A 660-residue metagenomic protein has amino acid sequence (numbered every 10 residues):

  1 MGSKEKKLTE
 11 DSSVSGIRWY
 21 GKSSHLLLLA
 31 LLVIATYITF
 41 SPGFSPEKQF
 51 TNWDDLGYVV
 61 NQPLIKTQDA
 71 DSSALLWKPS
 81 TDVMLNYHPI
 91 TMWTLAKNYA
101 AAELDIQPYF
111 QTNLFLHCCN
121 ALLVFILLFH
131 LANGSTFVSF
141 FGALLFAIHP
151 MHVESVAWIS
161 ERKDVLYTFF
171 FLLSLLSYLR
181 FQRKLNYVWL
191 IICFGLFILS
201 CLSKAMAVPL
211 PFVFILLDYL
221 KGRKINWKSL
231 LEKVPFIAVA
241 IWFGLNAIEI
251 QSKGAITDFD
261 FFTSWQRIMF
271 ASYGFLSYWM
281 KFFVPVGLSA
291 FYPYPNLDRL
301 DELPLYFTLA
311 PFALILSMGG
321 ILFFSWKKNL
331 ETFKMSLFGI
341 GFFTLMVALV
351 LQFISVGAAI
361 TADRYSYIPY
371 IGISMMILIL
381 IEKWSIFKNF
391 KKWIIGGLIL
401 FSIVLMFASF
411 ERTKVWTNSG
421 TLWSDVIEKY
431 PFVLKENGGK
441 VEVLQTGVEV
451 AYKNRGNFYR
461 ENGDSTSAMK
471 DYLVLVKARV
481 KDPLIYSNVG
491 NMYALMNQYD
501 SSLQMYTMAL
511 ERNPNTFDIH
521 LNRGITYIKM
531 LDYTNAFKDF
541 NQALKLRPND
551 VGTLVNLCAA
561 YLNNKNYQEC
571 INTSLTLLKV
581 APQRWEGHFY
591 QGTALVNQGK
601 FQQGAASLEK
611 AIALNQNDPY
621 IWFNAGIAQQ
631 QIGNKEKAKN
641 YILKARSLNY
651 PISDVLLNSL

Functional and structural regions predicted by a protein language model:
G2-G463, S467-L473, K477, K481-L484 (+5 more regions): Polytopic membrane enzymes that build or remodel cell-surface glycoconjugates and lipids
F197, V450-E461, L484-L495, D518-K529 (+3 more regions): Conserved alpha-helical positions within TPR/SEL1-like repeat arrays
K429, A478, R512, L546 (+3 more regions): Structural marker of alpha-solenoid helical repeat scaffolds
V433-E436, P483-L484, F517-D518, V551-G552 (+3 more regions): Boundary/linker segments of alpha-helical solenoid repeat arrays
I627, Q631-L660: Terminal, low-structured helical/coil segments at or just beyond the last alpha-helical repeat
